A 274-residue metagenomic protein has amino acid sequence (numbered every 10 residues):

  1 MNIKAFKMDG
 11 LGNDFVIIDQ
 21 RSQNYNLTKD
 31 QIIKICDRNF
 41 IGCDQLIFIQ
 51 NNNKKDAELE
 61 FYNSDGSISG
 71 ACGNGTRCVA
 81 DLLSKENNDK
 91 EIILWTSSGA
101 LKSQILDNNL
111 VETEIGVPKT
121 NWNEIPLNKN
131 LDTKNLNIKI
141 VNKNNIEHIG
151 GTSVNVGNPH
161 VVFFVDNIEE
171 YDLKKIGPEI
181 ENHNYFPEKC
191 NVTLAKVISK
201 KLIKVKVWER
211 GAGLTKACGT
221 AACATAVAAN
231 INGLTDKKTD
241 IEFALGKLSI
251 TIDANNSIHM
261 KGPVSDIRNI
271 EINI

Functional and structural regions predicted by a protein language model:
M1-N108, V161-I274: A glycine-rich beta-to-alpha transition motif near the start of alpha/beta enzyme domains, typified by
M1-N24, T113, K129-V154: N-terminal, positively charged, Ser/Thr/Ala/Gly-biased leader segments that form transit/presequence-like amphipathic
T76, L82-G150, N191: Ribokinase/PfkB-type carbohydrate-kinase core domain
P118, N158-P159: Short glycine-rich anion-binding loops that position phosphate/pyrophosphate groups of nucleotides and phosphorylated
G151, P159-V162: Selected transmembrane alpha-helices and immediately adjacent juxtamembrane segments of polytopic inner-membrane
V154-V156, P178: Membrane-interfacial helix-loop segments of redox and metal-homeostasis proteins, especially TM-loop-TM junctions
